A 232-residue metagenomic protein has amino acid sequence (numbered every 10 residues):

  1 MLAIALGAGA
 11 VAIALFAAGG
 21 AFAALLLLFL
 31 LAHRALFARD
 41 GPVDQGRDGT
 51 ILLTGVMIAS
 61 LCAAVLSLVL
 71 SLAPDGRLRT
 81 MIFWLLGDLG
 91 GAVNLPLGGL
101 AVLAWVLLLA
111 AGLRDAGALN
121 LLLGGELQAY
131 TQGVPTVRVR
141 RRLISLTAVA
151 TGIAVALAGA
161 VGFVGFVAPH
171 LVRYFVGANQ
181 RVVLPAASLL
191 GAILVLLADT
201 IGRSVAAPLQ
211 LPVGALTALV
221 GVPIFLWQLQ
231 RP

Functional and structural regions predicted by a protein language model:
M1-P232: Alpha-helical transmembrane segments in inner-membrane proteins
